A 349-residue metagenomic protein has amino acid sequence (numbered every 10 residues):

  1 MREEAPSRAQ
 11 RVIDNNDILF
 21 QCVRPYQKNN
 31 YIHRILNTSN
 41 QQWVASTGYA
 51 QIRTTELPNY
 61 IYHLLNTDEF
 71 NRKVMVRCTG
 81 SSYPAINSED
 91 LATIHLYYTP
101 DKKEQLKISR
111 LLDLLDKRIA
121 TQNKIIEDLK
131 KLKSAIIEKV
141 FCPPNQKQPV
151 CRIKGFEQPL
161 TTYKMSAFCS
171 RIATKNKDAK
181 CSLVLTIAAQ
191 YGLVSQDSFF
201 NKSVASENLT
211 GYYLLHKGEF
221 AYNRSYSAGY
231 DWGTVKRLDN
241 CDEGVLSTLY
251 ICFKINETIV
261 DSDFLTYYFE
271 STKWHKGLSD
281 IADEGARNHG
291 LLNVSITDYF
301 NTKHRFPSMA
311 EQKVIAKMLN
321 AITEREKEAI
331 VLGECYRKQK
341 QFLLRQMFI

Functional and structural regions predicted by a protein language model:
M1-P6, C169, A173-S206, V245: DNA target-recognition patches
P6-S7, G80, D113, S203-L209 (+2 more regions): Short, solvent-exposed loop/turn positions at domain surfaces that link secondary-structure elements or cap domain
R8-D68, G211-W274, R287, S295: A short beta-sheet element
V23, L65, V140, F168-I172 (+2 more regions): Hydrophobic aliphatic residues
Y26, Q41-G48, T79-K103, E243-L249 (+1 more regions): A short glycine-rich beta-alpha junction/loop motif
D90-H95, T99-T161, A310-I349: Amphipathic alpha-helical segments with low aromatic content
F141, A173-D178, K273-L278: Proline-centered turn/helix-capping motifs that create local helix->coil transitions or kinks
R152-K177: Non-catalytic DNA-recognition/assembly elements of restriction-modification systems
